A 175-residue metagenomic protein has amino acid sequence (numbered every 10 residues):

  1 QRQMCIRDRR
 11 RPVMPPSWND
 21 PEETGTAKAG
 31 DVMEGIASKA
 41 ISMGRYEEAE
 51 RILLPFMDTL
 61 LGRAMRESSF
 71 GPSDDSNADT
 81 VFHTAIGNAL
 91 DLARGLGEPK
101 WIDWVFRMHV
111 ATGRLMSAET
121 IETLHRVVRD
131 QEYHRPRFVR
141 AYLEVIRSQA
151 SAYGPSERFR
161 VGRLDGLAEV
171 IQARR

Functional and structural regions predicted by a protein language model:
R2-I6: Short, small-residue-biased leader/transition segments that mark boundaries at the very start of proteins
R7-A141, S151, Q172-A173: Regulatory inter-domain linker segments that are low-complexity and enriched for serine/threonine/proline
L143-R175: Charge-dense, extended regions
